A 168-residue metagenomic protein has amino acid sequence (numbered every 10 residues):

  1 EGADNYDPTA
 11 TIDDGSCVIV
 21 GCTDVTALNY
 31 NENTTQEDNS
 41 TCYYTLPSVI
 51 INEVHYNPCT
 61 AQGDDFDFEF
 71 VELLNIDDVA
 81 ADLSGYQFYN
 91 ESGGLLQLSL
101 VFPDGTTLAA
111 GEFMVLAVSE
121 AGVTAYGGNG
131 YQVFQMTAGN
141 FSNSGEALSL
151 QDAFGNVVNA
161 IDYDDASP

Functional and structural regions predicted by a protein language model:
E1-I50: Primarily marks secretory-pathway-exposed extracellular/lumenal segments that are disulfide- and glycosylation-prone
Y44-P168: Activation on beta-sandwich/Ig-like modules and their edge loops
